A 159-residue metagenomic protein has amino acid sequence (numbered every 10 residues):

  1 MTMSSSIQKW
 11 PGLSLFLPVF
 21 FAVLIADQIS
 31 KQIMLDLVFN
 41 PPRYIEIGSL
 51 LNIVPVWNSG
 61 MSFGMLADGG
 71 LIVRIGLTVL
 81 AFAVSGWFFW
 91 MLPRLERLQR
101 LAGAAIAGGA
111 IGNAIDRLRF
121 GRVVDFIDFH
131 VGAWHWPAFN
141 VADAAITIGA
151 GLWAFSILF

Functional and structural regions predicted by a protein language model:
M1-F159: Alpha-helical transmembrane bundles and membrane-interface segments of multipass inner-membrane proteins
